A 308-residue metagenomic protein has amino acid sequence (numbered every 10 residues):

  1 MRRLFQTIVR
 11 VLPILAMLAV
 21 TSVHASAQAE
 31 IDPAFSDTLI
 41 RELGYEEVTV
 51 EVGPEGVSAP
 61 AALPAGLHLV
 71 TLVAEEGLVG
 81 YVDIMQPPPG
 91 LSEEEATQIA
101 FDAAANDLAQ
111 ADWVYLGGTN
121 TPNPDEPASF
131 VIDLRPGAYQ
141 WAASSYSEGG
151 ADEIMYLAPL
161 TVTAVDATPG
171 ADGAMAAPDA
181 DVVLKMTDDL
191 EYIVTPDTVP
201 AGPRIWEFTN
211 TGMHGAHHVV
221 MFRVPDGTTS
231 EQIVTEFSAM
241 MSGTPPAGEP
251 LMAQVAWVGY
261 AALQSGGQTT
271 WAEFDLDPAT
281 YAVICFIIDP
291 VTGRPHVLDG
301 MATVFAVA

Functional and structural regions predicted by a protein language model:
M1-T49, T97, D112-W113, T168-D172 (+2 more regions): Intrinsically disordered, low-complexity Ser/Thr/Pro-rich tracts
I31-D37, R41-E42, V48-G56, A61-A65 (+6 more regions): Extracellular/periplasmic metallocenter environments
L67-H68, A74-A104, P203, N210-T244: Contiguous segments within soluble domain cores/interaction surfaces
L91-R135, T228-L276, T303, V307: Extracytoplasmic beta-sandwich strand-turn segments characteristic of Greek-key/jelly-roll folds
